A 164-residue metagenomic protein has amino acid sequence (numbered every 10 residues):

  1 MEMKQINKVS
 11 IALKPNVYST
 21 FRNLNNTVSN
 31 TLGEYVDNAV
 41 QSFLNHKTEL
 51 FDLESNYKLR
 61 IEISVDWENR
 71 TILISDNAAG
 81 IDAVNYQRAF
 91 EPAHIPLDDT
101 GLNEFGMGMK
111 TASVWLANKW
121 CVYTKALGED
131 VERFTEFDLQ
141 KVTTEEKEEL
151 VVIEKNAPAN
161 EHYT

Functional and structural regions predicted by a protein language model:
M1-K58, V84-Q87: Bergerat-fold GHKL ATPase/HATPase_c domain
S10, R60-S64, V151-V152: Ser/Thr- (and often Asn-) enriched beta-sheet segments in non-cytosolic proteins
F21-N23, L97-T100: A short glycine/serine-rich beta->alpha loop
S29-G33, A83, G106, K110-V114: Amphipathic alpha-helical transducer elements in NTP-driven molecular machines
E34, I72, L102-E104: Residue-level signal for helical boundary/lining positions with a hydrophobic bias
Y35, D76-A78, Y123-A126: Glycine-rich, histidine-containing beta strand-loop boundary motifs that form or position
V40-D99: Conserved beta-strand-loop-beta-strand hairpin that lines the nucleotide-binding pocket of ATP/GTP-utilizing enzymes
T100-T164: GHKL-type ATPase core
